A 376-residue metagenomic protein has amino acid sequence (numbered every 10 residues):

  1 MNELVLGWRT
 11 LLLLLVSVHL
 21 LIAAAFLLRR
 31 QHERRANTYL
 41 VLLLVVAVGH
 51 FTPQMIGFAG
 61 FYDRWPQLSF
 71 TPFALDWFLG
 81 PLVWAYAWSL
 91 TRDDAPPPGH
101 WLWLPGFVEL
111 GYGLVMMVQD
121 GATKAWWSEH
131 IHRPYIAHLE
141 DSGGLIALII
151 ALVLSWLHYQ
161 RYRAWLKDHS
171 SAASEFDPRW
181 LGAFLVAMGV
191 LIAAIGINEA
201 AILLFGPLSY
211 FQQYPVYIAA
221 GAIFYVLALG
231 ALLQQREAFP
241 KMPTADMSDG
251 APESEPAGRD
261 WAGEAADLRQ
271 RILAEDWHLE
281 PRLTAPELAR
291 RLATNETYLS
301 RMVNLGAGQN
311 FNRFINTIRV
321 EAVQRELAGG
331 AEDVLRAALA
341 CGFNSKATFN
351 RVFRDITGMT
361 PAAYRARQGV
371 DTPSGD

Functional and structural regions predicted by a protein language model:
M1-H19, S142-L145: Hydrophobic transmembrane alpha-helical segments in integral membrane proteins
L13-A23, Y39-F58, L79, Y112 (+1 more regions): Hydrophobic alpha-helical transmembrane segments of multi-pass membrane proteins
L27-Y39, S89-H100, A164-D177, S209-Y210: Membrane-interface helix-boundary motifs at transmembrane edges
G49-P72, G121-S128, A201-P207: Helix-loop junctions on the outward
P66-Q67, P134-A151, I218-G221: Alpha-helical transmembrane segments
T91-V118, H132-G144, S171-M188: The cytoplasmic-loop to transmembrane-helix boundary for the fourth helix
G189-P243: Interfacial "cap-and-anchor" motif at the non-cytosolic start of specific transmembrane alpha-helices
L232-R336, A340, T348, V352-D355 (+2 more regions): Membrane-proximal linker segments that couple transmembrane helices to downstream signaling/catalytic modules
